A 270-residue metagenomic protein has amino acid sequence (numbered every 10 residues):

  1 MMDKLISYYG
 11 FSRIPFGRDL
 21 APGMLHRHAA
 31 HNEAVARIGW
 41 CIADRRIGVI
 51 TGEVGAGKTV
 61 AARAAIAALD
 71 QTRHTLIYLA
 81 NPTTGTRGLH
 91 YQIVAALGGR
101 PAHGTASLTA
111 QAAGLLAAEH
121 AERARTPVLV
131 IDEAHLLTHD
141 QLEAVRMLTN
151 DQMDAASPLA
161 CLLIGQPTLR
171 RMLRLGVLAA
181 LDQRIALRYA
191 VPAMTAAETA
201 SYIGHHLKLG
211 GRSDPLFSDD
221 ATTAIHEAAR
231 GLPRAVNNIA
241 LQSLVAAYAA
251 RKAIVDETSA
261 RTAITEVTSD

Functional and structural regions predicted by a protein language model:
M1-D44: A short, basic N-terminal segment
K4, S201, K208-D270: C-terminal alpha-helical "lid" subdomain
F11-R18, R73-L76, T84-H103: Conserved NTP-binding/hydrolysis module of P-loop NTPases
D44-A64: Walker A/P-loop nucleotide-binding motif
I66-L69, L169-R184: Short regulatory helix/loop adjacent to the ATP-binding pocket of P-loop NTPases
L79-T83, L173-L175, A186-E198: Conserved AAA+ ATPase "SRH/arginine-finger" region at the nucleotide-binding site
G85-G88, P101-A144, M153-S157, M194-T199 (+3 more regions): Mid-core helix/loop region of P-loop NTP-binding domains shared across ATPases and GTPases
A95-L97, P167-T168, G176, M194-S213: Conserved AAA+ ATPase "sensor/coupling" helix adjacent to the nucleotide-binding pocket
